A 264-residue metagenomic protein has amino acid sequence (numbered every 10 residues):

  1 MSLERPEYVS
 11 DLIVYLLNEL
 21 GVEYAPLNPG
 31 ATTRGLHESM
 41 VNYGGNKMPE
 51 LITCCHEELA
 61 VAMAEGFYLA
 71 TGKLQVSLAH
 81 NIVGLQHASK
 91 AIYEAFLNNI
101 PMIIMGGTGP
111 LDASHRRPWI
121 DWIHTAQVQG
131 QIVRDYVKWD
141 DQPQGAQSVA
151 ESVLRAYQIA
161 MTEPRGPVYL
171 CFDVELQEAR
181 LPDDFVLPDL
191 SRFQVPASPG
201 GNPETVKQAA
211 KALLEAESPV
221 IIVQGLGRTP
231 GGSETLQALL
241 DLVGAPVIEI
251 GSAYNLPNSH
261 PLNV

Functional and structural regions predicted by a protein language model:
M1-V264: N-terminal alpha/beta PP-like core and its mobile active-site loop of ThDP/TPP-dependent enzymes
